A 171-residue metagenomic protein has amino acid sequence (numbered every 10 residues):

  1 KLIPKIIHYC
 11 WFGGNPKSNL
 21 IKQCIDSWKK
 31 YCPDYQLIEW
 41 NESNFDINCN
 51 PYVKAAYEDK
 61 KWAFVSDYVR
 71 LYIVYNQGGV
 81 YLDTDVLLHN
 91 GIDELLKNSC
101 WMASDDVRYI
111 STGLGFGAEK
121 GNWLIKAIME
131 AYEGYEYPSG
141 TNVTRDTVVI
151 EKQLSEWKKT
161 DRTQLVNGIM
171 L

Functional and structural regions predicted by a protein language model:
K1-S66, T84-L171: Glycosyltransferase-associated regions of secretory-pathway enzymes, highlighting luminal stem/catalytic domains
Y68-G79: Small-residue hinge/turn detector
